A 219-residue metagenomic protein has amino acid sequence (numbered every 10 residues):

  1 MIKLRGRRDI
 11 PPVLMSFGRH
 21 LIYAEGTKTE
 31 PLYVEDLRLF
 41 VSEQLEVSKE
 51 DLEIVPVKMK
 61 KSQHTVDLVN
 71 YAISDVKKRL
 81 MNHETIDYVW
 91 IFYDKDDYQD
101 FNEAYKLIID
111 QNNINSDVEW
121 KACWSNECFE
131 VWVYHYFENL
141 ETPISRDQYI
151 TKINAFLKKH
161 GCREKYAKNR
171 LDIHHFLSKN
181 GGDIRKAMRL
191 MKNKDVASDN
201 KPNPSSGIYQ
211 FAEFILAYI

Functional and structural regions predicted by a protein language model:
I2-L21, E35-K58, I73-I219: C-terminal accessory helical subdomains adjacent to catalytic cores in phosphodiester- and nucleotide-handling enzymes
G26-E30, K60-N70, N203-G207: Phosphate/oxyanion-binding active-site loops and adjacent basic polyanion-contact surfaces
